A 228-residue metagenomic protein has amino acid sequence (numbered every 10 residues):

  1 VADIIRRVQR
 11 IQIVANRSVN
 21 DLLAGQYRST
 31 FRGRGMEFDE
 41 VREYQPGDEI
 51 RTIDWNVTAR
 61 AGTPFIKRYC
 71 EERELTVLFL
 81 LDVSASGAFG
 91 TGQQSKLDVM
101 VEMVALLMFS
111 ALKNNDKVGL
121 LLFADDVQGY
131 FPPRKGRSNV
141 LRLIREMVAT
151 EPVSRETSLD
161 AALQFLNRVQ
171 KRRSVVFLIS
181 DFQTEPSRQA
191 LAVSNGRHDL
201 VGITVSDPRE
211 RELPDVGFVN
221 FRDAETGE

Functional and structural regions predicted by a protein language model:
V1-T30, E40-D48, V57, I66-A105 (+1 more regions): Exposed, interaction-prone extracellular/peripheral surfaces
F31-G35: A positional/architectural concept
R51-A61: N-terminal low-complexity, intrinsically disordered segments
